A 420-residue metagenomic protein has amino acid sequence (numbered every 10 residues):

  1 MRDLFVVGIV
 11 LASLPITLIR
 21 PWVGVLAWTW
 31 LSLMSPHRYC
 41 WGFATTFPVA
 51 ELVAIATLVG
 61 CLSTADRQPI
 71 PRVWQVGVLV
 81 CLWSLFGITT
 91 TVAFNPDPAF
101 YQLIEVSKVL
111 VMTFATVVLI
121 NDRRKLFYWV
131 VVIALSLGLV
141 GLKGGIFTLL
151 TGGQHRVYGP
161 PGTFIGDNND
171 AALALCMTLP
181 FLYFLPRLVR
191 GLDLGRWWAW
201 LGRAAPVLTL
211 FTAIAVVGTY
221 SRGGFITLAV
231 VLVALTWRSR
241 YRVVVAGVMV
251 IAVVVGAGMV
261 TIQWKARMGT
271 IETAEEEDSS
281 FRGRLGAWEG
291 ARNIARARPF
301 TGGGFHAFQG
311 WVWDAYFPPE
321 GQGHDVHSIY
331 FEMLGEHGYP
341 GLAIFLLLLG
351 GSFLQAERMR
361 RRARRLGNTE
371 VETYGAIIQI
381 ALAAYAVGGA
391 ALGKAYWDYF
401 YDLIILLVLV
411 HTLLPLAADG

Functional and structural regions predicted by a protein language model:
M1-D3, A44-L52, Y101-Q102, F164-T178 (+3 more regions): Membrane-interface micro-motifs in multi-pass membrane enzymes
M1-I88, D97-Y101, N121-V131, S136 (+5 more regions): Transmembrane signal-anchor hairpin modules in multi-pass inner-membrane enzymes, especially those that act on
G8-T17, T57, V80-T91, I104-M112 (+7 more regions): Alpha-helical transmembrane segments of multi-pass inner-membrane proteins
W41-G42, V92-F100, V217-G218, A390-K394: Membrane-interface helix caps and helix-loop-helix hairpins in membrane proteins
I55-G60, A246, V250-I251, L348-G351 (+1 more regions): Transmembrane alpha-helices of multi-pass inner-membrane enzymes
Q154, Y158, G162, E272-E289 (+3 more regions): Long extracytoplasmic/lumenal interhelical loops at the membrane interface of multi-pass membrane proteins
T261-E272: Hydrophobic alpha-helical transmembrane segments in integral membrane proteins
H337-A384, D402, L406, T412: Hydrophobic transmembrane alpha-helices and their immediate junctions
